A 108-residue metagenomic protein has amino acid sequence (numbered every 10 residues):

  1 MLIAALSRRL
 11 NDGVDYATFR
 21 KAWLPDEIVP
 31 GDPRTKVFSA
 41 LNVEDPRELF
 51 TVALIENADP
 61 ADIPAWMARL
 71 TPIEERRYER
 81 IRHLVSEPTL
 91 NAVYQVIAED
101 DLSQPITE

Functional and structural regions predicted by a protein language model:
M1-R9, F50-V52: Active-site-flanking beta-strand signature of metal-NTP-handling nucleotidyl enzymes and homologous cyclase-like
R9-R20: Short, surface-exposed ligand-recognition loops at beta-strand->loop->(often short) alpha-helix junctions that present
D12-G13, P46-R47, E56-A61: Short, charged/polar surface micro-motifs in flexible loops or helix N-caps
L24-F38, L54-A92, T107: An amphipathic, aromatic/His-enriched active-site/gating alpha helix that lines ligand/cofactor pockets
K36, R47-F50: Short, surface-exposed coil-to-beta transition loops
A40-P46: A short beta-turn/loop motif at secondary-structure boundaries
V93-E108: Acidic/histidine-enriched, glycine/proline-rich intrinsically disordered or flexible terminal extensions
